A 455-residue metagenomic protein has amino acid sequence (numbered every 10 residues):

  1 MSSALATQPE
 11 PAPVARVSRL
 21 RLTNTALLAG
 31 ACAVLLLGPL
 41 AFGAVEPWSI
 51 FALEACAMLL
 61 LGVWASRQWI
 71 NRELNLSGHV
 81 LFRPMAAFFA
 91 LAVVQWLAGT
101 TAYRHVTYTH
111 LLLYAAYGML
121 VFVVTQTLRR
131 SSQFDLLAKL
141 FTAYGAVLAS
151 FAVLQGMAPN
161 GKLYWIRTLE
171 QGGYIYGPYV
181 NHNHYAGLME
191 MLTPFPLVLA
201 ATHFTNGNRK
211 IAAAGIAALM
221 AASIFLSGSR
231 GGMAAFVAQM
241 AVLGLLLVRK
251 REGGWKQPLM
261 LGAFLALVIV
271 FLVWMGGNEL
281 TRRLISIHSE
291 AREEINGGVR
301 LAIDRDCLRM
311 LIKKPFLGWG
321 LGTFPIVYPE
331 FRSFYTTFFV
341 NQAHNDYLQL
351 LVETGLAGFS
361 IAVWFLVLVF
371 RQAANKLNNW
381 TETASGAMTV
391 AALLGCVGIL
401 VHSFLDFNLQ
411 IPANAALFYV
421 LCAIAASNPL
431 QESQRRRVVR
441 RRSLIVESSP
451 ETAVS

Functional and structural regions predicted by a protein language model:
M1-A44, F51-A65, M85-A98, T109-T127 (+5 more regions): Alpha-helical transmembrane segments of multi-pass inner-membrane proteins
A52-L53, L280-R283, G318-W319, Y328: Interfacial/capping segments of alpha-helical transmembrane domains
L61-N75: Canonical alpha-helical transmembrane segments
N75-R83: Interfacial transmembrane-helix boundary/kink motif in multi-pass membrane proteins
R104-T107, H288-E293, T383: Extracytoplasmic loops and strand-loop junctions of Gram-negative outer membrane beta-barrel proteins
L169, Y174-P178, F236-M240, P258 (+3 more regions): Flexible juxtamembrane loops connecting transmembrane helices in multi-pass membrane enzymes that build or modify
N181, R292-E294, V299-N341, Y347-L350 (+1 more regions): TM-adjacent membrane-interface loops and short helices in multi-pass inner/ER membrane proteins
